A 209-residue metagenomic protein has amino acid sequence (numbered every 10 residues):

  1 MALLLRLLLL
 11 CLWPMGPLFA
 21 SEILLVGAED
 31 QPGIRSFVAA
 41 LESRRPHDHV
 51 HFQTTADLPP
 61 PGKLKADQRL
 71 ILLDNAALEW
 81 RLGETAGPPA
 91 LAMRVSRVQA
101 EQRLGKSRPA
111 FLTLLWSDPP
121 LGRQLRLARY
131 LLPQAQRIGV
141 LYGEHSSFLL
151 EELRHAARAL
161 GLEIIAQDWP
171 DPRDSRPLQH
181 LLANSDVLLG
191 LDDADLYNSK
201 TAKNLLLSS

Functional and structural regions predicted by a protein language model:
A2-W13, P17: Sec-dependent signal peptide recognition, specifically the positively charged N-region followed immediately by
A20-S209: Short hydrophobic alpha-helices and adjacent helix-cap/hinge residues
